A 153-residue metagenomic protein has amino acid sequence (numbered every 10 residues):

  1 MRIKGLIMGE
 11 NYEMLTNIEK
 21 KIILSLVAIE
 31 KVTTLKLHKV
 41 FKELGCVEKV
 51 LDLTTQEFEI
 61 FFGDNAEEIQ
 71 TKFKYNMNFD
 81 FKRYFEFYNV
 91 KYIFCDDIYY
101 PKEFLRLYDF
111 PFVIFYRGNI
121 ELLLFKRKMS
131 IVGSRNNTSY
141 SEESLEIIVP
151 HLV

Functional and structural regions predicted by a protein language model:
R2-P150: Short, positively charged patches
V153: Conserved ATPase "switch" residues in P-loop NTPase domains
